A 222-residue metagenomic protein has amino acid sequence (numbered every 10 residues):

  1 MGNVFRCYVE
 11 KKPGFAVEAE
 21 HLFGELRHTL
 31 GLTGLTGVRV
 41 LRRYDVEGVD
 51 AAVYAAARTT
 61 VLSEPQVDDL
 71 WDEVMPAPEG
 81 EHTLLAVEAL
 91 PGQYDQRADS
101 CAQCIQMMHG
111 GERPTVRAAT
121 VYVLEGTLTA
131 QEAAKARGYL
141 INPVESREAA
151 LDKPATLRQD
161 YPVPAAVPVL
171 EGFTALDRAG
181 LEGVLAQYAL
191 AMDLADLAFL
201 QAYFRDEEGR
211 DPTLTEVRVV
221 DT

Functional and structural regions predicted by a protein language model:
M1-T222: Core nucleic-acid recognition elements
